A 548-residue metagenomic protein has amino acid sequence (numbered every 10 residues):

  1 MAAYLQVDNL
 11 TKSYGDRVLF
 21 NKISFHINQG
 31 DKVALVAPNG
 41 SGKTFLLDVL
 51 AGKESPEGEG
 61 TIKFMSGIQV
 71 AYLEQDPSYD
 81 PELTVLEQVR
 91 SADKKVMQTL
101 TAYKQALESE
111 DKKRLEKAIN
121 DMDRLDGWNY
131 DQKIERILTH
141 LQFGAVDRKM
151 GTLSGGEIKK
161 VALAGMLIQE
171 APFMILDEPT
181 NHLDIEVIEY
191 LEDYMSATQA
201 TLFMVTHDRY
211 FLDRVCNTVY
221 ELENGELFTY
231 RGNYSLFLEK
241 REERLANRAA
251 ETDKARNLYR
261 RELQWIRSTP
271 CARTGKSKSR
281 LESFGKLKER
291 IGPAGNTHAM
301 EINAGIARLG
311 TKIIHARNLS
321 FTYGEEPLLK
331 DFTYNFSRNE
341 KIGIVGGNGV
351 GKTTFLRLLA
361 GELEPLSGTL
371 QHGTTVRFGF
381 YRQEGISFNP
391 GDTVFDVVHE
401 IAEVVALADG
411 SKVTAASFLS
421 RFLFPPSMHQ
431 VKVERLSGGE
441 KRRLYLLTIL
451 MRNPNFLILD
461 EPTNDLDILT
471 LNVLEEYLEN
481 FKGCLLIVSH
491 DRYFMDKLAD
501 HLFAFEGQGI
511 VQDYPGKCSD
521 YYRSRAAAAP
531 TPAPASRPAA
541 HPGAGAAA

Functional and structural regions predicted by a protein language model:
M1-T252, I302-A548: ABC ATP-binding cassette signature C-motif
K240-R273, S277-S283, L287-A294: Intracellular alpha-helical coupling/juxtamembrane segments of multi-pass membrane proteins
H298: Phosphate-sensing "switch" segment of ASCE/P-loop ATPases
